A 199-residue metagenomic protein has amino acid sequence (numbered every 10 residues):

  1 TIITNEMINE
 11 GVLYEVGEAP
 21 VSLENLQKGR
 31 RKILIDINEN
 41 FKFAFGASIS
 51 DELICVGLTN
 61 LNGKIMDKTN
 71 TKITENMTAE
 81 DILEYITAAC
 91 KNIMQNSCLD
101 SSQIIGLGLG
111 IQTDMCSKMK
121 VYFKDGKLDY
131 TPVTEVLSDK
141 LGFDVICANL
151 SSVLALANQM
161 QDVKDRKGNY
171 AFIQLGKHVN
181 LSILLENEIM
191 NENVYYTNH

Functional and structural regions predicted by a protein language model:
T1-Y14: Basic amphipathic alpha-helical segments that dock to polyanions
M7, G63-M66, C116: Short, basic/glycine-rich phosphate-binding loops at helix/coil junctions that contact nucleotide phosphates
Y14-K42, C147-Y170: Conserved phosphate-binding catalytic cores of ATP/NTP-utilizing and phosphoryl-transfer enzymes
E18, N70, V194-Y195: Short clusters of small/polar residues that mark proteolytic maturation junctions
G29-K68, N169-I189: Gly/Thr-rich phosphate-binding beta-strand-loop-beta motif of the actin/hexokinase/Hsp70
T69-N169: Glycine-rich phosphate-binding loop and adjoining helix at the ATP-binding site of ATP-dependent phosphoryl-transfer
S151-H199: Acidic, glycine-rich loop-and-beta core segments that form the ion-binding/anion-interacting portion of active sites
